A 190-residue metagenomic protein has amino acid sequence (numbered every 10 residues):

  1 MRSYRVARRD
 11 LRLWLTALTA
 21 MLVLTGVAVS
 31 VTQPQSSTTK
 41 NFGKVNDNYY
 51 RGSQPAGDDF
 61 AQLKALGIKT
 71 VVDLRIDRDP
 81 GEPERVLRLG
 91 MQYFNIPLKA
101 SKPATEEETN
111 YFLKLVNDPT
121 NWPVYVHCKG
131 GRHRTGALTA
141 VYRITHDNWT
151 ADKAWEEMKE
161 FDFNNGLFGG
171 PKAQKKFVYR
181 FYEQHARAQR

Functional and structural regions predicted by a protein language model:
R2, V6-A7, R12-Y125, A137-R190: Cys-dependent protein tyrosine phosphatase-like superfamily
C128: Short cysteine clusters
G131: Substrate/cofactor-recognition hotspot
R134: Glycine/aspartate-rich loop-and-adjacent alpha/beta segment that forms the canonical ThDP
